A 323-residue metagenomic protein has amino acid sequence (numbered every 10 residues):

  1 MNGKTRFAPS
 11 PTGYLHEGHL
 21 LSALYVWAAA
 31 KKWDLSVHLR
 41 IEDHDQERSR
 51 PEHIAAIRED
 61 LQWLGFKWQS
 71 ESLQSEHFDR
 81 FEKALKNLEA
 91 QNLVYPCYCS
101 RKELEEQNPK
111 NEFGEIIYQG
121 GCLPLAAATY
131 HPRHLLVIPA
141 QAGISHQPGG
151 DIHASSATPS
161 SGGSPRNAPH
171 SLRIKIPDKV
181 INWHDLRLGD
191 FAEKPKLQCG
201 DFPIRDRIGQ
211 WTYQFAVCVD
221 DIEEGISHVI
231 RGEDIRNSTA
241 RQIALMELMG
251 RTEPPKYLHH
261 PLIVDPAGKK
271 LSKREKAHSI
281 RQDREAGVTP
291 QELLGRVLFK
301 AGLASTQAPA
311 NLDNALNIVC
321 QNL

Functional and structural regions predicted by a protein language model:
M1-G114, E233-T252, Q307-P309: N-terminal Rossmann-like or analogous alpha/beta NTP/dinucleotide-binding catalytic cores that position adenine
M1-Y14, K32, L64, S70 (+5 more regions): Non-catalytic terminal extensions that flank enzyme cores
Q46-A55, D265-K269, N317-L323: Short, mixed-charge aromatic SLiMs
K86-E89, P159, R284, L298: Alpha-helix boundary recognition
R101-L136, R166-S272, S279-R284: Active-site cores that bind ATP or allylic diphosphates and position pyrophosphate for catalysis
P132-P169: Intrinsic disorder/low-complexity segments
G163, L248-G250, L294-V297: Short, intrinsically disordered/low-complexity patches at protein termini and at juxtamembrane boundaries
